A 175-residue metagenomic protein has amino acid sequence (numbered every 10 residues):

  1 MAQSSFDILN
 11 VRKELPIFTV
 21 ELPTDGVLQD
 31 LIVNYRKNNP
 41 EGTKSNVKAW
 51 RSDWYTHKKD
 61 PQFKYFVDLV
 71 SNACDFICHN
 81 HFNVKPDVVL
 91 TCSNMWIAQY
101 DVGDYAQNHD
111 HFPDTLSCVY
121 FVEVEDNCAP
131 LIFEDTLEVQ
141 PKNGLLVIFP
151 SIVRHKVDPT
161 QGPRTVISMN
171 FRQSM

Functional and structural regions predicted by a protein language model:
M1-D87, Y105: Non-heme Fe(II)/2-oxoglutarate
F82-P159, P163-V166, N170-M175: Catalytic core of non-heme Fe(II) oxygenases with the double-stranded beta-helix
